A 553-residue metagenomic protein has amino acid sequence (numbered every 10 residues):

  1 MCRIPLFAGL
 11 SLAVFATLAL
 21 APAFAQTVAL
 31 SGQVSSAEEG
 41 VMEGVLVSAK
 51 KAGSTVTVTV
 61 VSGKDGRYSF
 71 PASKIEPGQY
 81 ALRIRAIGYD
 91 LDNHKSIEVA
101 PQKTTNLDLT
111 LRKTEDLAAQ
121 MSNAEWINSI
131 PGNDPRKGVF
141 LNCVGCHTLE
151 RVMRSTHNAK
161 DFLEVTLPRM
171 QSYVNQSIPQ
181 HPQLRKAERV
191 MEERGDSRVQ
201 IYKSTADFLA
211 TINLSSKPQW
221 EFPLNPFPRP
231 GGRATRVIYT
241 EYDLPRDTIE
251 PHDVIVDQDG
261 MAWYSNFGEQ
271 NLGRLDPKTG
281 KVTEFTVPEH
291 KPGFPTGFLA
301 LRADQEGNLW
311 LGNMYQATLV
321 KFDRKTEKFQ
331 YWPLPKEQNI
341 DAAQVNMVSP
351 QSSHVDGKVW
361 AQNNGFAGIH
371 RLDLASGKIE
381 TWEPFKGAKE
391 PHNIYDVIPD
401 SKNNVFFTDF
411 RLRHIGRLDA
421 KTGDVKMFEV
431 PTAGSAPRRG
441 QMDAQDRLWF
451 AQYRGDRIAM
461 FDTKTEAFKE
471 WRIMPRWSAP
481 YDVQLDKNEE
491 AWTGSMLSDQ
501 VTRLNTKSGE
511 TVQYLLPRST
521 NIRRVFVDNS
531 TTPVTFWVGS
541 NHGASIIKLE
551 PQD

Functional and structural regions predicted by a protein language model:
Q33-M42, I75: Structural motif
A52-S69: Short, acidic Ser/Thr/Gly-rich low-complexity loop/linker segments typical of extracellular and cell-surface proteins
G53-T55, P77-S96: A short, solvent-exposed loop/turn motif at the edges and junctions of modular extracellular/periplasmic domains
E98-N123: Extracellular beta-sheet/turn segments enriched in Thr/Pro/Gly and aliphatic residues
V139-E150, L209: The canonical Cys-X-X-Cys-His
D247-D259, K291-E306, E337-G357, G387-K402 (+4 more regions): Beta-rich, blade/repeat-based domains predominating in secreted/periplasmic proteins but also intracellular
A262-G268, L309-Y315, S352-S353, V359-G365 (+4 more regions): Conserved beta-strand positions in repeat-built beta-propeller and related beta-rich domains
L516-D553: Blade-level signature of beta-propeller repeat domains, shared across WD40, Kelch, NHL, RCC1 and BNR/Asp-box propellers
